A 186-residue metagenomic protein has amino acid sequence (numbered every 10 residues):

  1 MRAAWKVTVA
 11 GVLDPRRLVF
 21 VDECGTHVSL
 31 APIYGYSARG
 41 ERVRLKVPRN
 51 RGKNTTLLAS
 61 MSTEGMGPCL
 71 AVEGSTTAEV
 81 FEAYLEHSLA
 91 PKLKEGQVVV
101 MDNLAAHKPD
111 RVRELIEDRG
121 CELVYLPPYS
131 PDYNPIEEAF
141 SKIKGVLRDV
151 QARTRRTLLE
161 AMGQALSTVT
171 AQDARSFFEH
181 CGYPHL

Functional and structural regions predicted by a protein language model:
M1-L186: Short functional hotspots at interaction and active-site rims
